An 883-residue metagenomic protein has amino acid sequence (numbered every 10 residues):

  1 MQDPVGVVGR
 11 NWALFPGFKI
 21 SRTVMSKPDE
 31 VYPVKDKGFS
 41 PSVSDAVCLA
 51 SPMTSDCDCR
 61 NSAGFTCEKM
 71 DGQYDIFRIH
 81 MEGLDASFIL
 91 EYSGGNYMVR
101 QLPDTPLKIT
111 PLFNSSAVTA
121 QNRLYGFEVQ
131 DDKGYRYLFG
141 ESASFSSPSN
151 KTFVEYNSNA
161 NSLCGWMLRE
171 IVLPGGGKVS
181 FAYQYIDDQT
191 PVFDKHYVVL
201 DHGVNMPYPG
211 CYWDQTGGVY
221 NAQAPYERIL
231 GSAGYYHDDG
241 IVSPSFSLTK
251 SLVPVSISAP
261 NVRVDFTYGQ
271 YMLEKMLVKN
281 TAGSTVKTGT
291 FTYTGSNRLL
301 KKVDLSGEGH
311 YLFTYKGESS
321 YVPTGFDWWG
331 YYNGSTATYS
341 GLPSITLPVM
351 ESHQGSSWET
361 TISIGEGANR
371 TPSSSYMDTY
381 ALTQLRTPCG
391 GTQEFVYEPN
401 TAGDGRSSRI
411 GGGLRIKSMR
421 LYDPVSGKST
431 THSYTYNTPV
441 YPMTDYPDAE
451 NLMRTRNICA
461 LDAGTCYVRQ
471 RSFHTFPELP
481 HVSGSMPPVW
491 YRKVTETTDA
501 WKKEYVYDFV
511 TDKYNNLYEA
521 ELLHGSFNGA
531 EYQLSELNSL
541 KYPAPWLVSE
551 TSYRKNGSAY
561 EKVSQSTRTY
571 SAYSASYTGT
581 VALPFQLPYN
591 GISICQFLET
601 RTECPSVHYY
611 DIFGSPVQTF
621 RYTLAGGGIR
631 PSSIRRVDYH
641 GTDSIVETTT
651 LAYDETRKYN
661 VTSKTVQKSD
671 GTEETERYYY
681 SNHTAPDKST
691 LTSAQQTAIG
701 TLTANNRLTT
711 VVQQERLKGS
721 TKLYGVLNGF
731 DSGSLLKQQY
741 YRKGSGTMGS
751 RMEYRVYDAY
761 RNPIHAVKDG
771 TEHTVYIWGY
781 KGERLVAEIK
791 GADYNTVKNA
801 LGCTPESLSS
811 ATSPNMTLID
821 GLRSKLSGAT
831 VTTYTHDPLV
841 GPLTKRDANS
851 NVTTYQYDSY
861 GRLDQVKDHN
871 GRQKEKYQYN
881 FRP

Functional and structural regions predicted by a protein language model:
M1-V711, T774-Y776, Y780-K825, V831-Y834 (+3 more regions): Conserved catalytic cores of ATP-dependent inositol ring kinases
L708-Q738: Loop/turn-rich, solvent-exposed surfaces of beta-rich toroidal or solenoidal domains
S732, K737-G744, R751, R755: Leucine-rich, hydrophobic repeat-scaffold detector
G749-M752, L826-G828: Short secondary-structure boundary/capping elements
R751-R755, H765-K768, T853: Conserved blade-ending motifs and adjacent loop-strand segments that build the rim/top face of beta-propeller domains
